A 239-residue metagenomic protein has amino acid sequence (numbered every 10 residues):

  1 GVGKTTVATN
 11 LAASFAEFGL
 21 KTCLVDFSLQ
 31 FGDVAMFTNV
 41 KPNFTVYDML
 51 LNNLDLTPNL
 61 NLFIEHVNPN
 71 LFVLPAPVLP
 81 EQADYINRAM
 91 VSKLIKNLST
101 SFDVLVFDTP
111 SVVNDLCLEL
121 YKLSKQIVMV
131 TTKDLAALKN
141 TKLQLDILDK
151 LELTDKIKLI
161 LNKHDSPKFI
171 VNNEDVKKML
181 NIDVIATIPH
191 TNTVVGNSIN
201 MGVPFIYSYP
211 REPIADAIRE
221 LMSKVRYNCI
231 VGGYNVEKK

Functional and structural regions predicted by a protein language model:
G1-C23: Walker A (P-loop) phosphate-binding motif
F15-V73: Phosphate-binding loop that captures ATP/GTP phosphates
N52-L118, L138: Cytosolic-facing regulatory segments adjacent to core modules
S124-K142: Conserved Switch II/interswitch segment of TRAFAC-class P-loop GTPases
T132, I157-F169, T187-T193: G-domain G4 guanine-recognition motif of GTPases
K142-T154: Conserved C-terminal guanine-recognition region of P-loop GTPase G domains, centered on the G4
K163, K177-F205, I218: Beta-strand-loop-alpha "switch" segments that mediate conformational coupling across diverse proteins
N200-K239: NTP-binding/hydrolysis catalytic cores, primarily Walker-type P-loop NTPases
